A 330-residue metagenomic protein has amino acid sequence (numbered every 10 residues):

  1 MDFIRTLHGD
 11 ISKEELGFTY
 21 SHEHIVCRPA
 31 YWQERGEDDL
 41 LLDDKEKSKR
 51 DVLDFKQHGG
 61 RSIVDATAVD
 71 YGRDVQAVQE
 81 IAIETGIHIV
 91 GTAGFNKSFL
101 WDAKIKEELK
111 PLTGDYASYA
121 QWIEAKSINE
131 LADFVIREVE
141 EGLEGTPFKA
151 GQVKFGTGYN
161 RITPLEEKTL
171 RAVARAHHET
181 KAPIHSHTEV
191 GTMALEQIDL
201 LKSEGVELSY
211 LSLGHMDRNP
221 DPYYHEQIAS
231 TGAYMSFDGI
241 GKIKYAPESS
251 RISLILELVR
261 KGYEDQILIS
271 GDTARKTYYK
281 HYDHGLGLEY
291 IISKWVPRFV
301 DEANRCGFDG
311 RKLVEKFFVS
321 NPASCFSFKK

Functional and structural regions predicted by a protein language model:
D2-G9, Y290-K330: Mid-to-C-terminal alpha-helical segments outside catalytic/metal-binding sites
G17-V26, E34-H88, I128-F148: Alpha-helical scaffold segments that flank or form the walls of functional sites
H22, I63, H177, M235 (+3 more regions): Divalent metal-coordination and catalytic microenvironments
E23-E46, K97-I128, G271-V296: Active-site gating loops and adjacent loop-to-helix segments of metal-dependent hydrolytic enzymes
P29-Q33, V75, W101-A103, M193-L200 (+4 more regions): Histidine/acidic-residue-rich catalytic or RNA/ligand-binding cores of hydrolases and nuclease-related proteins
E80-E84, H88-V90, G94-T180, Y234 (+1 more regions): Active-site gating/metal-coordination segments in enzymes
G86-I87, T180-P183, K202-Y210, Q227-S236 (+1 more regions): Glycine-enriched alpha-helix->loop->beta-strand junction motifs that scaffold or abut catalytic
I184-H185, F237-I240, Y263-G285: Short acidic/histidine-rich active-site segments
